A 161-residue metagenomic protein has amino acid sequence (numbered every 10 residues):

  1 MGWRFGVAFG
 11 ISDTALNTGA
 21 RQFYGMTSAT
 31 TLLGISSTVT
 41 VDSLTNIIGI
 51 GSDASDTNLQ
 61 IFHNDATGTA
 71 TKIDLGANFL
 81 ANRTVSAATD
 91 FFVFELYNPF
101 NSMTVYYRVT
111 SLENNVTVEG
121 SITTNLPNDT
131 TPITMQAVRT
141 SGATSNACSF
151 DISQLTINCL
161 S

Functional and structural regions predicted by a protein language model:
M1-Q60: Secretory/extracellular carbohydrate-interaction modules and structurally similar beta-sandwich "look-alikes"
F5-V7, N82-F100, V105-V109: Short tryptophan-centered beta-strand motifs in secreted/extracellular beta-sheet-rich domains of glycan-recognition
I11-T18, F100-T104, T144-S145: Extended, low-complexity, turn-rich repeat/linker tracts enriched in Gly/Pro/Ser/Thr and Asp/Glu that occur
Y24-M26, I48-S52, I61-N64, E95-Y97 (+2 more regions): Beta-strand-rich, repetitive solenoid scaffolds
T30, D65-T67, S111-N115, S161: Solvent-exposed strand-loop boundary residues in beta-sheet-rich modules
N64-V93: Short, aromatic/His-centered strand-loop micro-motif at the edge of beta-sheets
F79, T110-I133: Short, solvent-exposed beta-strand-to-loop segments that form ligand-recognition rims of beta-rich domains
T124-S161: Ligand-recognition surfaces built from glycine- and aromatic
